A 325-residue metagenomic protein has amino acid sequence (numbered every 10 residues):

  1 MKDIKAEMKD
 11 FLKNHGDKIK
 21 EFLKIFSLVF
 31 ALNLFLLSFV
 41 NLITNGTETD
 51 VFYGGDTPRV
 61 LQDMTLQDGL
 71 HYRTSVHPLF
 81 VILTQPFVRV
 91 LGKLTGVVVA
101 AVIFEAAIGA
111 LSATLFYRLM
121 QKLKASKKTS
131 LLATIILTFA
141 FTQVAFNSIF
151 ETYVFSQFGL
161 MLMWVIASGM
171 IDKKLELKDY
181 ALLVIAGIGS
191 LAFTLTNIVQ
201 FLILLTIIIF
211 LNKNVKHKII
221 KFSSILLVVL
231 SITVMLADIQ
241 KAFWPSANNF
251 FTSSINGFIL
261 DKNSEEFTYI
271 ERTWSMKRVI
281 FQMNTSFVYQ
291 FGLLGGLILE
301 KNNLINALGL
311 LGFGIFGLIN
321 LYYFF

Functional and structural regions predicted by a protein language model:
E7-F11, V199-S231: Perimembrane helix-loop-helix junctions
L70-G96, A107: Short hydrophobic/aromatic helix or loop-helix immediately within or flanking a transmembrane segment in polytopic
I103-L123: Transmembrane-helix motifs of polytopic, lipid-linked glycan transferases
F116-F139: Transmembrane-helix signature of polytopic, membrane-embedded enzymes that assemble or transfer cell-envelope glycans
S148-F155: Short acidic/glycine- and proline-prone juxtamembrane loop motifs at membrane-interface regions of multi-pass membrane
F155-K173: Specific aromatic-rich, kink-prone transmembrane helix
L177-L205: Membrane-interface alpha helices of multi-pass inner-membrane proteins
T285-F325: Hydrophobic, aromatic-rich transmembrane alpha-helices and their immediate juxtamembrane boundary segments
